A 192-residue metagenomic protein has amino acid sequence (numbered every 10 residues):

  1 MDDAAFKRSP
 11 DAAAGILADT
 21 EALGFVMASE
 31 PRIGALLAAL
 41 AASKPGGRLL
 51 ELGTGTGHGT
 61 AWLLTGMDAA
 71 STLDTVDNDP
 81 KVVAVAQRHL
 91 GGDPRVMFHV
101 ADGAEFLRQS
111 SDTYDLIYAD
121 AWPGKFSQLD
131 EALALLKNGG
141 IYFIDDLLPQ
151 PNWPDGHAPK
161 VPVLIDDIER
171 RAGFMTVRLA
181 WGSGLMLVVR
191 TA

Functional and structural regions predicted by a protein language model:
M1-L116, P123-I141, L147-A192: A short alpha-helical cap/connector motif
